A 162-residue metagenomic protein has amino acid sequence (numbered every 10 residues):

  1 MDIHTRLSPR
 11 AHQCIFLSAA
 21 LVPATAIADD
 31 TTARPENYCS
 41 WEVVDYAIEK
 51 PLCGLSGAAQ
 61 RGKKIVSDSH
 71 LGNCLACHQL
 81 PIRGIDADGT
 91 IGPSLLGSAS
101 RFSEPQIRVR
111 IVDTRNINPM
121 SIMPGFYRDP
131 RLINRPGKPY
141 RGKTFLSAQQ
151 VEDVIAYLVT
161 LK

Functional and structural regions predicted by a protein language model:
M1-I48, K162: N-terminal export/targeting leaders of redox proteins
P35-S69: Electrostatic cytochrome c docking/interface patches
I48-L52, L95-L96, Y140-T144: Second-shell loop/turn segments in exported
S56, I65, Q79-D113, I122-P136: Gly/Gly-Pro-rich "capping" loops immediately C-terminal to redox-active cysteine motifs in periplasmic/lumenal
Q60-K63, S67-L75, I85-G89, K143-A148: Sequence context surrounding c-type heme c attachment/ligation sites in exported
H70-P81, I107, M123, V154 (+1 more regions): The canonical Cys-X-X-Cys-His
V109-R110, N116, F126-K162: C-terminal capping alpha-helices of c-type cytochrome domains
